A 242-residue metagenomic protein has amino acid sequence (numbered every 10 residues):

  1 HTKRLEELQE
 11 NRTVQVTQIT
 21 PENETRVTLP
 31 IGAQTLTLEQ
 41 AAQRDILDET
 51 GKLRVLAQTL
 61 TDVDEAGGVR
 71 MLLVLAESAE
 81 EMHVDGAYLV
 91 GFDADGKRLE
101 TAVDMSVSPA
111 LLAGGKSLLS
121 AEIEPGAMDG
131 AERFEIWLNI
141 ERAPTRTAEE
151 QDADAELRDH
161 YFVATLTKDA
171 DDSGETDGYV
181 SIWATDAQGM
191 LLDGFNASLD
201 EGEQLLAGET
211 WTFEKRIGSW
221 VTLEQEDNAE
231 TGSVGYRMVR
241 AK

Functional and structural regions predicted by a protein language model:
R4-V55: N-terminal low-complexity, Pro/Thr/Ser-rich intrinsically disordered segments that act as propeptides or flexible
E24, P30-Q43, L118-V163, G218-K242: Terminal connector regions
A57-V63, P109-L111, D152-E156, E203-Q204: Short, exposed beta-strand/loop patches in secreted or surface proteins that constitute
L60, G67, M71-L75, T101: Short N-terminal edge-element motif at the start of the domain
E65-L72, D85-G86, L157-V163, Y179: Short, solvent-exposed loop/turn segments enriched in Ser/Thr/Gly
V74-E80, L166-D172: Asparagine-centered strand-capping/turn motif at beta-strand->loop junctions
E80-K97, G174-L191: Short acidic, flexible loop segments centered on an aromatic residue
L99-A127, G194-T222: Intrinsically disordered, low-complexity Pro/Gly/Ser/Thr-rich segments with frequent PxxP/GP/PP motifs and embedded
